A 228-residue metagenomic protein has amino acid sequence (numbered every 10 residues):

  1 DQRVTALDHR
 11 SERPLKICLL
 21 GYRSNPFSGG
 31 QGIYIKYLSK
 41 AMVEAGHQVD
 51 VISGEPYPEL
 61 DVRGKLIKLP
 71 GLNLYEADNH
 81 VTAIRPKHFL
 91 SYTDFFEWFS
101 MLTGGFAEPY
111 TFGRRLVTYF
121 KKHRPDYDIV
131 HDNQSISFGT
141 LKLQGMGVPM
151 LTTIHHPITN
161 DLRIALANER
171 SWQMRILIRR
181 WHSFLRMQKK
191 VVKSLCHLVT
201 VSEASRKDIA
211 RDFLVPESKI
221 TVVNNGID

Functional and structural regions predicted by a protein language model:
D1-N73, H123-P125: N-terminal subdomain of nucleotide-sugar transferases
E12-L15, D50-R115: A conserved catalytic-core segment of Leloir-type glycosyltransferases
Y22, I154-P157, N224-N225: Histidine-centered beta-alpha loop that forms part of the nucleotide-sugar donor binding/catalytic region in diverse
V81-G104, Q144-K189: Acceptor-binding helix/loop patch of EC 2.4 sugar-transfer enzymes, predominantly nucleotide-sugar-dependent
L102-K121, I129-R163: An aromatic- and histidine-rich active-site surface loop
H123, K190-V192: Structural alpha-helical scaffold elements that stabilize or flank donor/cofactor-binding regions in carbohydrate
H131, L177, S194-E203, T221: A short beta-strand/loop micro-motif in the catalytic core of glycosyltransferases that engages the nucleotide-sugar
A204, G226: Carbohydrate-associated surface elements
